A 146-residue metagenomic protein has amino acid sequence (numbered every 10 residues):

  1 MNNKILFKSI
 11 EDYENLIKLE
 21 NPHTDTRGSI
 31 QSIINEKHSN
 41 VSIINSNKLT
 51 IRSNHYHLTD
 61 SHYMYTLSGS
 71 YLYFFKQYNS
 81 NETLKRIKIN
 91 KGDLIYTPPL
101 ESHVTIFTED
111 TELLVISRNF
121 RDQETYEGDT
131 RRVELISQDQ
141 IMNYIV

Functional and structural regions predicted by a protein language model:
M1-N40, I51: A short, N-terminal "cap"/entry segment at the start of jelly-roll beta-barrel domains of the cupin/DSBH fold
I30, N54, Y73-F74, T97 (+2 more regions): Short beta-strand His + acidic residue motifs that chelate non-heme Fe in jelly-roll/DSBH and cupin folds
S42-D60: Conserved short histidine dyad/triad with adjacent acidic residue
S46-L49, K91-G92, P98-L100, D110: Tight coil/turn sites that cap or link beta-strands
H55, S61-T66, I87, I95 (+1 more regions): His/acidic/aromatic-lined binding-pocket segments of jelly-roll/cupin-type domains and related regulatory beta-sandwich
T59-Q77: Glycine- and acidic-residue-biased ligand/ion/polar-headgroup-sensing regions
Y78-P99: Short acidic-glycine-tyrosine-enriched beta hairpin
T108-V146: Double-stranded beta-helix
